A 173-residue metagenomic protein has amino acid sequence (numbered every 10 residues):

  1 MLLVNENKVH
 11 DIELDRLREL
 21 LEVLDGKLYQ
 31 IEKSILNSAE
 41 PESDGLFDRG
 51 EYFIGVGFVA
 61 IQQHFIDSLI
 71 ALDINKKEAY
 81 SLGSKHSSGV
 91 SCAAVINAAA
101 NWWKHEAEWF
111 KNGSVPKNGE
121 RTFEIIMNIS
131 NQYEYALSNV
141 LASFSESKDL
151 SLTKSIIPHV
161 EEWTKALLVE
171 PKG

Functional and structural regions predicted by a protein language model:
M1-D44: Charged alpha-helical initiation segments
N5, V9-I12, R16, E42-F53 (+3 more regions): Non-transmembrane, amphipathic alpha-helical segments
D15-R18, E22, G55, V59 (+2 more regions): Generic structural signal for well-ordered, non-transmembrane alpha-helical segments in soluble/cytosolic regions
L21-S34, G55, Q63-A71, G119-G173: Amphipathic, Lys/Arg-enriched alpha-helical patches that create a basic surface for binding polyanionic ligands
L36-V90: Short, contiguous, well-structured surface segments enriched in hydrophobic/aromatic residues
F65-K76, K104-K111, P171: Long, hydrophobic, amphipathic alpha-helical segments used as structural scaffolds
K77, V115-K117: Sparse recognition of residues in long alpha-helices and their boundaries
G89-V115: Histidine-centered, metal-coordinating catalytic motifs and their short helical/loop contexts
